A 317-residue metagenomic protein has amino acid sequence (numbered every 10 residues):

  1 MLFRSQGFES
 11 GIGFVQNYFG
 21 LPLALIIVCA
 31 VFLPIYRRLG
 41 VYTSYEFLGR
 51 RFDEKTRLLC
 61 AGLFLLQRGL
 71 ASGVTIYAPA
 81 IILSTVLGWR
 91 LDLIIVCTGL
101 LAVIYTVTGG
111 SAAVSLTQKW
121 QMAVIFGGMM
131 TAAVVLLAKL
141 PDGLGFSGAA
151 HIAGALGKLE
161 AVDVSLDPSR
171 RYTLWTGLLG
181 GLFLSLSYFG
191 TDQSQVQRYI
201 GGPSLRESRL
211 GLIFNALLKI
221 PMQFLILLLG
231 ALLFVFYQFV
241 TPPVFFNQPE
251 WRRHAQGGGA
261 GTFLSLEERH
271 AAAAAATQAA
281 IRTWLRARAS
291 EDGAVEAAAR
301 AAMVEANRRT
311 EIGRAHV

Functional and structural regions predicted by a protein language model:
M1, K55-R57, Y105-G109, G128-V134: Membrane-interface "cap" regions at the ends of multi-pass membrane proteins
F3, G7, Y36, P79 (+2 more regions): Hydrophobic alpha-helical interface/terminus motif in multipass membrane transporters
S5-Q16, A123-H316: Loop-to-helix junctions at membrane interfaces in multi-pass transport proteins
I12-V107, L159-D163, T176, G180-Y188 (+1 more regions): Helix-loop-helix module between adjacent transmembrane segments
L39, S111, P203: Residue-level signal for short amphipathic helical patches enriched in basic/charged and nearby hydrophobic residues
G40, K119-W120, F126-G127: Membrane-embedded transport cores of multi-pass solute transporters
